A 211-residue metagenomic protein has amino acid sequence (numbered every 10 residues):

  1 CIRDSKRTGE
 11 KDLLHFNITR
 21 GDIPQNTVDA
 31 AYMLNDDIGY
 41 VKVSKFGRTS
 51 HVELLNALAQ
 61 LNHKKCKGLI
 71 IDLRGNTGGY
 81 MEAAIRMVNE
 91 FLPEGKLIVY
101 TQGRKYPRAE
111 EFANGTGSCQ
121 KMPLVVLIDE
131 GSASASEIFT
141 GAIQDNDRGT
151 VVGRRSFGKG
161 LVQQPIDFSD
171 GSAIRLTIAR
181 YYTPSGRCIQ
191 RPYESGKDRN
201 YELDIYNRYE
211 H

Functional and structural regions predicted by a protein language model:
C1: Active-site loops and adjacent core secondary-structure elements that bind or stabilize anionic groups
D4, P184-H211: Conserved functional hotspot residues or short segments at active or partner-binding sites across diverse domains
D4-S169: Cleft-lining beta-strand/loop regions that shape enzyme active-site pockets
R175-L176: Short, small/polar residue-rich loop motifs at catalytic or cofactor-binding pockets
